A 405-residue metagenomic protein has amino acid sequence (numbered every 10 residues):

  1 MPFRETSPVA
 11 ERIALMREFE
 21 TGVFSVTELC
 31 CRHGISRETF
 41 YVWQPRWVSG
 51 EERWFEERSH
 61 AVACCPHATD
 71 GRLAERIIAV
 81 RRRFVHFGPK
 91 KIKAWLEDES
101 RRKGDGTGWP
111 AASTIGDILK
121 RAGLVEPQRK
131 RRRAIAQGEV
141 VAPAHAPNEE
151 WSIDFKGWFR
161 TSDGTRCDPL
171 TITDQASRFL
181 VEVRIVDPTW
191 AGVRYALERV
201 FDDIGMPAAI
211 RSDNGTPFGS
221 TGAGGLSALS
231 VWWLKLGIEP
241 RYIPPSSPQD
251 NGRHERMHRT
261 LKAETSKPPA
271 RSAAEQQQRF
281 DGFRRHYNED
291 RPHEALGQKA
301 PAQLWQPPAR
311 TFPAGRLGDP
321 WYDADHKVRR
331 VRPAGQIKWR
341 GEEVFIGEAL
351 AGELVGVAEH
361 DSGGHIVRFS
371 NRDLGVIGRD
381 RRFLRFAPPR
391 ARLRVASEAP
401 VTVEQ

Functional and structural regions predicted by a protein language model:
M1-A14, A63-G71: Short, Lys/Arg-enriched anionic-surface-contact patches
S7-F24, A74, I78-R83: Short, amphipathic alpha-helical "recognition" segments used to contact nucleic acids or chromatin
L15, L29-C30, F40-W43, E51 (+15 more regions): Mobile genetic element proteins and their domesticated derivatives, centered on retroelements and DNA transposons
P45, E51-S152, W158, S227 (+1 more regions): Basic, flexible linker segments flanking DNA-binding modules in nucleic acid-interacting mobile-element proteins
A68, S113, D117-D174, F179 (+5 more regions): Mobile-element integrase/transposase regions, centering on the N-terminal DNA-binding/Zn-coordinating module
P188, D202-G222, P244-S246, N251 (+1 more regions): Acidic/histidine-rich, metal-coordinating catalytic segments
G222, A228-A314, G356, H360-D361: Charged alpha-helix within mobile-element recombinases
N288-Q405: C-terminal, beta-rich DNA-binding module of retroviral/retroelements integrases
